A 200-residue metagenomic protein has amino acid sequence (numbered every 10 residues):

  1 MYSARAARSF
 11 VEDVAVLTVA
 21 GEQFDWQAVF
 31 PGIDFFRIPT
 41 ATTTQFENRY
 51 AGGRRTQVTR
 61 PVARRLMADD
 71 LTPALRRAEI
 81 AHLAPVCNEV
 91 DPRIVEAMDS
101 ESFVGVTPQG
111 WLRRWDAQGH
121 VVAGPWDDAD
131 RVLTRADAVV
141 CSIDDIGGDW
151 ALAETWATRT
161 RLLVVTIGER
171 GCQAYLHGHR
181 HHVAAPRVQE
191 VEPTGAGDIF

Functional and structural regions predicted by a protein language model:
M1-S9: Histidine-anchored nucleotide/phosphate-binding helix
R5, F46-R49, G171-Y175: Short beta-strand scaffold segments in enzyme catalytic cores
S9-G105: Conserved N-terminal subdomain of the carbohydrate kinase-like
G32-F35, V121-P125, H179-V183: Short, hinge-like loop/turn segments at secondary-structure boundaries
L71, A129, E190: Acidic, amphipathic alpha-helical patches
I80-E154, R170: Conserved beta-alpha-beta core of the PfkB/ribokinase-like small-molecule kinase fold
L152-F200: Conserved phosphate-binding/catalytic region of the ribokinase-like
